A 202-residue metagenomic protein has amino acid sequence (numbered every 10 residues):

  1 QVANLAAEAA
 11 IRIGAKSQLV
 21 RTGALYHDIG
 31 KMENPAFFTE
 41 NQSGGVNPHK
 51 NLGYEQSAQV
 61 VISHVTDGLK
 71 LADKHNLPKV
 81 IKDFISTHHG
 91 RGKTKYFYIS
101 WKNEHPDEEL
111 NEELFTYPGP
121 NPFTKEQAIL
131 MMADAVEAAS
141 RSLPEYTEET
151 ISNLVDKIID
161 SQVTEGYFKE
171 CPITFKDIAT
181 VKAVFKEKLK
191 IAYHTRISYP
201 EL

Functional and structural regions predicted by a protein language model:
A3-E148, S152-V155, S161-E165: Divalent metal-dependent catalytic cores for phosphoryl transfer on phosphate-bearing substrates
K50-G53, A133, E145-Y146, T150-L202: Long, compositionally biased intrinsically disordered regions
